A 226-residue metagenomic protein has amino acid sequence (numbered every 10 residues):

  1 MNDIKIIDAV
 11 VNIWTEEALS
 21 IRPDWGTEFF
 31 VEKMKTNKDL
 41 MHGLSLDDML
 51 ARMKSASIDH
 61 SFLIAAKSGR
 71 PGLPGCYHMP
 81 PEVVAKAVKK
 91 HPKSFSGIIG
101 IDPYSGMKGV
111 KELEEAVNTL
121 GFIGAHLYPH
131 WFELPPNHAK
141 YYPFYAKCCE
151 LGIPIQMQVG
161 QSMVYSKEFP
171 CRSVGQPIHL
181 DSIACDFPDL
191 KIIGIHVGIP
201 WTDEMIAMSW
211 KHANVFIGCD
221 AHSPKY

Functional and structural regions predicted by a protein language model:
M1-A65, P71-G75: An N-terminally biased module of ancient metal coordination in phosphate/nucleic-acid-related enzymes
I6-A9, L63-I64, I98-I99, H126 (+2 more regions): Active-site neighborhood of phospho(di)ester-bond hydrolases with catalytic His/Asp-centered motifs
W14, V83-K86, W201: Tryptophan-centric aromatic hotspots in well-structured domains and transmembrane helices
D39-G43, Y77-H78, G106, N137 (+2 more regions): A conditional alpha-helix N-cap/helix-loop micro-motif detector
G43-M53, S105-A116, T202: Short, acidic/polar
M53, V88-P92, V117, A184 (+1 more regions): N-terminal cationic-hydrophobic initiation segments that often serve targeting/anchoring roles
D59-H60, K67-M163, E168-C171: Active-site gating/metal-coordination segments in enzymes
L120-G124, E133-Y226: Catalytic pocket-lining loop regions of alpha/beta-barrel enzymes, especially the amidohydrolase/enolase/GH5 lineages
